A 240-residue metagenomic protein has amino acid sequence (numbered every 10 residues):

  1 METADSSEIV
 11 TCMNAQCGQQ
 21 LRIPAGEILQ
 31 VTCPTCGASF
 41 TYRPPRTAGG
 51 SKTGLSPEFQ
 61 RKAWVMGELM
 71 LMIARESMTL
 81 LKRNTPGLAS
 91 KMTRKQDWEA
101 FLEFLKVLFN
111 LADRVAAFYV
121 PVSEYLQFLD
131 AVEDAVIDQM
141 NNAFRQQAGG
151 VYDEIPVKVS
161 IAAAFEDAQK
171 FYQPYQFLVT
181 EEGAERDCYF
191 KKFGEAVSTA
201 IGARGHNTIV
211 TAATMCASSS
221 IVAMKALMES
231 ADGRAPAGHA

Functional and structural regions predicted by a protein language model:
A4-I9, E27-I28: Flanking scaffold residues of small Cys/His-coordinated metal-binding clusters
T11-Q16, T32: The −1 position to Zn-ligating cysteines in a subset of zinc-ribbon hairpins
Q16-G18, G37: Cys/His-coordinated zinc-binding microdomains
I23-T32: Short linker/helix segments within small regulatory modules
A38-G49: Short metal-binding segments enriched for Cys and/or His
G50-D97: Short N-terminal edge-element motif at the start of the domain
T79-Y125: N-terminal interaction modules that seed assembly of large macromolecular complexes
N141-A240: Helix-driven interaction modules
